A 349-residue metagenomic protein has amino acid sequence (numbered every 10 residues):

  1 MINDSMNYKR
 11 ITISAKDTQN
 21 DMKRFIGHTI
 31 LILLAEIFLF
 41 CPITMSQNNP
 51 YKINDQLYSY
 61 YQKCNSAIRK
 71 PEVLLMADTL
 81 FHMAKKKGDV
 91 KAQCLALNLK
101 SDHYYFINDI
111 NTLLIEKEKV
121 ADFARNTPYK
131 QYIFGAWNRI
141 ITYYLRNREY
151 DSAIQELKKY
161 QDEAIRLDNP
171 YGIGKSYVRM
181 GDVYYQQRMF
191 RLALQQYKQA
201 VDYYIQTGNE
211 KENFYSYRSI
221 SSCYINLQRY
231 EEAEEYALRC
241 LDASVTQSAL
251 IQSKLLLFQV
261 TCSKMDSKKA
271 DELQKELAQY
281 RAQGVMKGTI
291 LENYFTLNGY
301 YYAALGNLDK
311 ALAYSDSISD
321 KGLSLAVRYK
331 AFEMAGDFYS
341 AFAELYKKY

Functional and structural regions predicted by a protein language model:
Y8-L31: Bacterial N-terminal signal peptides that target proteins for export
S14-D17, I37, N126, A313: Short stretches within intrinsically disordered, low-complexity N-terminal or propeptide regions
I30-F40: Bacterial N-terminal signal peptides
I43-Y349: A "functional boundary" signal
